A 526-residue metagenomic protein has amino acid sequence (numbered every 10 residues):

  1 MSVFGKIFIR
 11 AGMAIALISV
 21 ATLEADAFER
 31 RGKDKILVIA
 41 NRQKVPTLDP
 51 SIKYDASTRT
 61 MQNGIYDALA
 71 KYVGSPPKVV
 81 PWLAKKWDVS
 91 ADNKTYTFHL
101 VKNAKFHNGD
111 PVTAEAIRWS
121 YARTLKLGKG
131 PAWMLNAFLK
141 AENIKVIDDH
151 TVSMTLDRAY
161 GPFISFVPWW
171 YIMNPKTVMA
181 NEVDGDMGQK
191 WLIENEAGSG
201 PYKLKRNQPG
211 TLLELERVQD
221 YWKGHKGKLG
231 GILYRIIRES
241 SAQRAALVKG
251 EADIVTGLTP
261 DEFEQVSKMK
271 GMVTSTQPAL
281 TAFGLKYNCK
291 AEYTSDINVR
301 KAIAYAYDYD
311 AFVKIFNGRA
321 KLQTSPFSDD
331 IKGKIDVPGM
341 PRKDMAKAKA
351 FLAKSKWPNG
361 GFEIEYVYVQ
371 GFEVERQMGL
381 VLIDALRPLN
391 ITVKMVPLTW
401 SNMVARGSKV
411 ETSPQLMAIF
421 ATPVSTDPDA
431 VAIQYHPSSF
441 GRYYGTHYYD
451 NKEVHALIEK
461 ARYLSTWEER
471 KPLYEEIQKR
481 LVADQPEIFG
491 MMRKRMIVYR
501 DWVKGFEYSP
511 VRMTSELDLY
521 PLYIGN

Functional and structural regions predicted by a protein language model:
A25-R30, H99, L135-N181: Surface-exposed binding/hinge segments that line and control ligand-binding clefts or catalytic entry sites
I39, G109, R387-S438, L473: Periplasmic binding protein-like
A40-A91, A122, A197-S199: N-terminal lobe/hinge region of extracytoplasmic solute-binding protein
V73-G74, W169-G227, G231, M345-A346 (+1 more regions): Gly/Pro-rich hinge or "lid" segments in bacterial periplasmic/extracellular proteins
Q219-Q265, T392: Ligand-site clamp/hinge motif
Q265, K290, T294-I331, Q377-M378 (+1 more regions): Periplasmic-binding protein-like
V313, T392-V404, A432-D501, N526: Extracytoplasmic/peripheral linker and loop segments enriched in polar/acidic and small residues with frequent Thr/Pro
G318-K354, Q370-Q377: Structural transition elements
